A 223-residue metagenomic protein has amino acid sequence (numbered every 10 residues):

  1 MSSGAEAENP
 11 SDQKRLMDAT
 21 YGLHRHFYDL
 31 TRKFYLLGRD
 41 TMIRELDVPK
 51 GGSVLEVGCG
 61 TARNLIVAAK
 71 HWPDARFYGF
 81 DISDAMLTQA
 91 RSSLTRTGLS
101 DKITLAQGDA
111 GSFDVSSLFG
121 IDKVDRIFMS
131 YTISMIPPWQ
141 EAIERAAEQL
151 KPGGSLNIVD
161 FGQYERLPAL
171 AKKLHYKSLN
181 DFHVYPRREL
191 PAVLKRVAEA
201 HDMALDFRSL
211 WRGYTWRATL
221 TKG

Functional and structural regions predicted by a protein language model:
S2-V48, R63-N64, A171-H175: Conserved class I S-adenosyl-L-methionine
S53, G153-S155: Short glycine-centered segments of the SAM/dcSAM-binding site in methyltransferase folds
L55-V57, T61-F113: Class I SAM-dependent methyltransferase SAM/SAH-binding core
V115-R126: A short acidic, Gly/Pro-enriched loop at the edge of an enzyme's catalytic core that lines a small-molecule cofactor
D125-P138: A short SAM/SAH-binding and catalytic strip from SAM-dependent methyltransferases
Q140-P152: A short glycine-rich, Lys/Arg-flanked "PGG" loop and its adjoining helix->strand segment in the class I
N157-W216: C-terminal alpha-helical "lid/dimerization" subdomain adjacent to the S-adenosyl-L-methionine
A218-G223: C-terminal lobe and adjacent flexible extensions of AdoMet/dcAdoMet transferase-like proteins
